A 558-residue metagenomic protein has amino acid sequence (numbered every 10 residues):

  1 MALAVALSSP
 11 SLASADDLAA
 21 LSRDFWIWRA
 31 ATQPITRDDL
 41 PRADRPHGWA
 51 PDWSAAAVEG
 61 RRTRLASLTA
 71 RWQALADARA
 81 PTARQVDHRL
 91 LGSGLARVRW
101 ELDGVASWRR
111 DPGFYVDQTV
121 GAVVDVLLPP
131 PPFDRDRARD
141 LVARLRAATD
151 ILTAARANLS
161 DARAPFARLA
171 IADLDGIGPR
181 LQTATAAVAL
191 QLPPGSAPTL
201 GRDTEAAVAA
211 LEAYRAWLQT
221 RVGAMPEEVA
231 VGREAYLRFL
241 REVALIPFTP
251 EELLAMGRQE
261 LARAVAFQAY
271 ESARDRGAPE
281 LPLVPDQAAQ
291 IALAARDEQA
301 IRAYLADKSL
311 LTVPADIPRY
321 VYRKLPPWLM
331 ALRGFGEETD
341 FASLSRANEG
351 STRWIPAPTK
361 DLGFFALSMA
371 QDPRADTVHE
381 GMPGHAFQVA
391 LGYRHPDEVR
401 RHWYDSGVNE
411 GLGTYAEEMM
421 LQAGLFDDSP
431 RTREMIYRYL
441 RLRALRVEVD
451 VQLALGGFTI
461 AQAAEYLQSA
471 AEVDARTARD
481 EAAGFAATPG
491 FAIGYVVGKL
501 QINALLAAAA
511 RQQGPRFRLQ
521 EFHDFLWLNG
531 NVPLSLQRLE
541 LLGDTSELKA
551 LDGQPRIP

Functional and structural regions predicted by a protein language model:
M1-S9: Bacterial N-terminal signal peptides
L12-P558: N-terminal maturation segment of proteins
